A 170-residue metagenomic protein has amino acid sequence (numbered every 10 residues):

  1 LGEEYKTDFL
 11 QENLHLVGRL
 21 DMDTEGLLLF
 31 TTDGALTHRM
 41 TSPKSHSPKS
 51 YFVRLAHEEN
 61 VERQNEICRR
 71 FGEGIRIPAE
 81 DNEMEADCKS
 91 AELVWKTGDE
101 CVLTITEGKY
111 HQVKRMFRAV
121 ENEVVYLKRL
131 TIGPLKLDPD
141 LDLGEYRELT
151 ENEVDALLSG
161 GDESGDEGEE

Functional and structural regions predicted by a protein language model:
L1-E170: Basic, flexible Lys/Arg- and Gly-enriched helix-loop patches that mediate nucleic-acid binding at interfaces with rRNA
